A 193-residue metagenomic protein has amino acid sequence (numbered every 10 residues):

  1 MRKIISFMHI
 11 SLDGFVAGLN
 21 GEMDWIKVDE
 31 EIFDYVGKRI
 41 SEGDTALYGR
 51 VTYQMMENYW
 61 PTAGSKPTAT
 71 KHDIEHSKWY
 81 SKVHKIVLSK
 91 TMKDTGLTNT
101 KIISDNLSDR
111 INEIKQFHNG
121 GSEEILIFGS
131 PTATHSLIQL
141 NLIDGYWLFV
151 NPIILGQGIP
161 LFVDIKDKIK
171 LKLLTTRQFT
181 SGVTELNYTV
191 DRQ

Functional and structural regions predicted by a protein language model:
M1-Q193: Enzymes that bind and transform nitrogen-containing heteroaromatic metabolites
